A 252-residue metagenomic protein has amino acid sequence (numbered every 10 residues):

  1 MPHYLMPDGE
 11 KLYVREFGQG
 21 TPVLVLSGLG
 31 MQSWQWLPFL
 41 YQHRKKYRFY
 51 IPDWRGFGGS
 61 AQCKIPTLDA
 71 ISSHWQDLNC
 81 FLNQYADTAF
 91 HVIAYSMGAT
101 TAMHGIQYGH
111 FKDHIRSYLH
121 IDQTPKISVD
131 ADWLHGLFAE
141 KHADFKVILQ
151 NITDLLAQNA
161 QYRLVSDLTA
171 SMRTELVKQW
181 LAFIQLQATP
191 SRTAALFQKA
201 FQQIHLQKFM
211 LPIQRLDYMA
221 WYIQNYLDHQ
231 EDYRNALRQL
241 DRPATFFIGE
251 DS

Functional and structural regions predicted by a protein language model:
M1-K11: N-terminal cap/lid segment of alpha/beta-hydrolase-fold proteins
P7, Y41, I51-I93, M97 (+2 more regions): Active-site loop/oxyanion-hole signature of alpha/beta-hydrolase fold enzymes
E10-K64: Conserved HGGG/HGGXW glycine-rich cap/lid loop of the alpha/beta-hydrolase fold
G18-G20, K45, A86-T88, D241-R242: Active-site acidic short loop of glycosyltransferases
P22, R48, A89-H91, R116-S117: Structural signature of beta-strand start/N-cap positions in the alpha/beta core of ABC transporter nucleotide-binding
S27-L29, A94-A99: Conserved alpha/beta-hydrolase "nucleophile elbow" surrounding the catalytic nucleophile
H114-A170: Flexible "cap/lid" loop of the alpha/beta hydrolase fold
R192-S252: Conserved serine/cysteine hydrolase catalytic core
